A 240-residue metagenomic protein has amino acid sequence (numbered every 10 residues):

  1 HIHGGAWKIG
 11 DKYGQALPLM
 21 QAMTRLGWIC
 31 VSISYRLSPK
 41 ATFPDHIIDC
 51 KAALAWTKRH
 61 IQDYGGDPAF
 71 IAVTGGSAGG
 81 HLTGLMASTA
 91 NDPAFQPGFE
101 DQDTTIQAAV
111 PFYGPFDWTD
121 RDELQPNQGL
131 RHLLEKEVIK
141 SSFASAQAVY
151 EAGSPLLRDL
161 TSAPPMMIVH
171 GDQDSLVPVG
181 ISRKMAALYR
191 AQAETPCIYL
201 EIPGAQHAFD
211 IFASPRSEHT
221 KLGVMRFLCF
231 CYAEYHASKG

Functional and structural regions predicted by a protein language model:
H1-G240: Alpha/beta-hydrolase superfamily serine-hydrolase fold, recognizing
